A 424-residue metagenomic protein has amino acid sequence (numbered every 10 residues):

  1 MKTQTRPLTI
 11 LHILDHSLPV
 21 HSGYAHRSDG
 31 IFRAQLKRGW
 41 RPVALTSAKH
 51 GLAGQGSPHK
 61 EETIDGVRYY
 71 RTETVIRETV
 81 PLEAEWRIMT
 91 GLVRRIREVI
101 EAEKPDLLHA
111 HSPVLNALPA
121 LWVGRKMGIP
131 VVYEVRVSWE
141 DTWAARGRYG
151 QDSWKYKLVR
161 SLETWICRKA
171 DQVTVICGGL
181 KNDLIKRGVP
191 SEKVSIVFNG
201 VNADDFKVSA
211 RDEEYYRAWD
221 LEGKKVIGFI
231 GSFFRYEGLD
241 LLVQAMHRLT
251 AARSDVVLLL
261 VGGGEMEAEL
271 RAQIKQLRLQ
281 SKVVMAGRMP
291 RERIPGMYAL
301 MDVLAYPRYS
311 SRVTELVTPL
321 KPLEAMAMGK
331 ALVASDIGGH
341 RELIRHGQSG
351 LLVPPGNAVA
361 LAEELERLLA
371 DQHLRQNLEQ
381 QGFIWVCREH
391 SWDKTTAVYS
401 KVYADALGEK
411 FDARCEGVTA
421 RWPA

Functional and structural regions predicted by a protein language model:
M1-R68, L249, F411, A420-A424: N-terminal subdomain of nucleotide-sugar transferases
T9-I13, L221-M246: Conserved donor-binding/catalytic core segment of Leloir-type glycosyltransferases
P58-K60, K207-D220, E416: A short helix/loop element that forms part of the nucleotide-sugar donor recognition site in Leloir-type
G179, G200: Carbohydrate-associated surface elements
D255, A360, R367, L374-R388 (+1 more regions): A short, well-ordered alpha-helix in the C-terminal region of glycosyltransferases
A268-P295: Nucleotide-activated donor-binding/catalytic signature segment of Leloir-type glycosyltransferases, i.e., the conserved
Y306, E324-A327, A331-A334, I344: Short hydrophobic beta-strand element within catalytic cores of glycosyltransferases and related nucleotide-activated
H346-G347, L351-A358, R367-H373: Conserved acidic donor-binding segment of nucleotide-sugar-dependent glycosyltransferases
